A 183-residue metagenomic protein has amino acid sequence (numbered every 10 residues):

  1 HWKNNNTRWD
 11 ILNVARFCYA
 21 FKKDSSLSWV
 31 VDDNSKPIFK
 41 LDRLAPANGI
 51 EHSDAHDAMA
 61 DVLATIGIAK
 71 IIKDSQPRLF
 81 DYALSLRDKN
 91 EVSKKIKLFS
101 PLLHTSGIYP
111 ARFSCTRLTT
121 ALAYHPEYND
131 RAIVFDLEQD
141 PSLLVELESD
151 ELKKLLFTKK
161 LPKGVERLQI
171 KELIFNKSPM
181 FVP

Functional and structural regions predicted by a protein language model:
H1, I38, D42-E51, L147-P183: Conserved non-catalytic scaffold segment of RNase H-like nuclease domains
H1-P77, L86: Metal-dependent phosphoesterase core characteristic of DEDDh/y 3'-5' exonuclease domains
N6, N129-A132, N176: Sequence-level motif detector for i,i+2 pairs with an aromatic at +2
V14, V30-V31, V62, V92 (+4 more regions): Extended aliphatic helical segments
S85-I170: Acidic catalytic cores of enzymes that act on phosphate-bearing nucleotides/polynucleotides
